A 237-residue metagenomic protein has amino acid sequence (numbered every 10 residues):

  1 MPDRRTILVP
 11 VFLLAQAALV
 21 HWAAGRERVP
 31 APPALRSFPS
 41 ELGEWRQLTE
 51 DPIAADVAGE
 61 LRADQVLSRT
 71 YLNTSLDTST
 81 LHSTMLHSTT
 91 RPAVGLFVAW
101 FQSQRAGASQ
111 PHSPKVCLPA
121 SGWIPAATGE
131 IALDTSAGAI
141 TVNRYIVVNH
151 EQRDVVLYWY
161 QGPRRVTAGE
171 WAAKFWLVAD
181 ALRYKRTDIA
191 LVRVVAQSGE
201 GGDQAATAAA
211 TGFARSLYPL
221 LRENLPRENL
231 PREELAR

Functional and structural regions predicted by a protein language model:
M1-P2: Cytosolic-side transmembrane helix boundary signature
R5-H21: Hydrophobic membrane-insertion alpha-helices, especially the h-region of bacterial N-terminal signal peptides
G25-L42: Alpha-helical transmembrane signal-anchor/signal-peptide segments
S40-N73: Short extracytoplasmic
L67, Y71-D77, H87-N229, E233-E234: A cross-kingdom signal targeting lumenal/periplasmic-facing segments of multi-pass membrane and secretory-pathway
